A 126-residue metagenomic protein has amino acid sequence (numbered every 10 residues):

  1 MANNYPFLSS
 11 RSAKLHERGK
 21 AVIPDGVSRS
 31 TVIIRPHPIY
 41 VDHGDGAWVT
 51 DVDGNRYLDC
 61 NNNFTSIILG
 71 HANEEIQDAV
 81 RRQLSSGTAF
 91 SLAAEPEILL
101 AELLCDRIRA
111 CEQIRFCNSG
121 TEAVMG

Functional and structural regions predicted by a protein language model:
A2-H43: Active-site-adjacent loop/helix segments that line or gate small-molecule/cofactor pockets in enzymes
R11-R18, W48-N55, C105-D106: Short, hydrophobic/aliphatic alpha-helical segments
S30, W48-T50, E74, V124: Short, electropositive, low-hydrophobicity segments enriched in small/polar residues
I33, D51-D53, Q77: Residue-level recognition of conserved structural "scaffold" positions that shape functional pockets and channels
P38-N61: Active-site and channel-lining beta-strand-loop segments that bind or position nucleotide-derived/phosphorylated
R56-G126: Glycine-rich loop-to-alpha-helix module at the N-terminal edge of alpha/beta enzyme cores
